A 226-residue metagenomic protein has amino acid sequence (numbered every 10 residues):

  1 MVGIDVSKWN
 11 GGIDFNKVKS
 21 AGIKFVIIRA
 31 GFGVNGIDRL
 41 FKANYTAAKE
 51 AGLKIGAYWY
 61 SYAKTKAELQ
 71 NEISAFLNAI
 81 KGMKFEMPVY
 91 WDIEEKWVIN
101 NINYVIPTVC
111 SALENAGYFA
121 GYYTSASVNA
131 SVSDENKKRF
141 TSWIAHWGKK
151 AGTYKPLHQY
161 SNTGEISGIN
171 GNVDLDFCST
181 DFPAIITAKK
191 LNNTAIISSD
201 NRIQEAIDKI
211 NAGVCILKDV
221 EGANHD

Functional and structural regions predicted by a protein language model:
M1-C110, E114-F119: Substrate-binding cleft of extracellular glycoside hydrolase catalytic domains
M1-K8, E135-I203: Functionally critical loop-and-helix segments that line ligand-binding/catalytic clefts of soluble enzyme domains
G11-F15, N129-S131, K218: Short, well-ordered alpha-helical microsegments
W59, T124, H146: Short beta-strand/turn micro-motifs composed of small residues that flank or help shape donor/cofactor-binding pockets
S74-W91, E95, V132-K155: Structural recognition of alpha->loop->beta junctions
K96-V98, S127-A130, W147-A151, N162-E165 (+3 more regions): Short Gly/Pro-enriched loop/turn and capping motifs at secondary-structure junctions
G117-A130: Aromatic-lined carbohydrate-recognition surfaces of secreted/lumenal glycan-active proteins
N193-D226: Short, low-complexity, charged amphipathic interaction modules
